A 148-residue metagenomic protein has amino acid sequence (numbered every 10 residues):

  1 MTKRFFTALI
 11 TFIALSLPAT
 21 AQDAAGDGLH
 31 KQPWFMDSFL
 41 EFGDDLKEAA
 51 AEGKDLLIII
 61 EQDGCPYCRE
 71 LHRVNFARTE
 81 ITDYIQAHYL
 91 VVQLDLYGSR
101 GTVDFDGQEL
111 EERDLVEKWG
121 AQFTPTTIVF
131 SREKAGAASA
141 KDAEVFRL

Functional and structural regions predicted by a protein language model:
T7-S16: Bacterial N-terminal signal peptides
L17-A21: Sec/Tat signal peptide C-region and signal peptidase I cleavage site
Q22-L46: N-terminal "domain-start" segment that seeds a small globular fold
M36-S38, R78-L110: Thiol-based oxidoreductase modules, predominantly thioredoxin-like and allied folds used for disulfide exchange
D37-L56, I85: A short beta-strand-turn-helix
E52-P66: Short active-site neighborhood of thiol/selenol oxidoreductases, capturing the structured segment around
Q62-F76: Conserved redox-active cysteine motifs that mediate thiol-disulfide chemistry, especially di-cysteine Cys-X(1-2)-Cys
E117-L148: Non-catalytic, surface beta->alpha helical segment in thiol-disulfide oxidoreductase systems
